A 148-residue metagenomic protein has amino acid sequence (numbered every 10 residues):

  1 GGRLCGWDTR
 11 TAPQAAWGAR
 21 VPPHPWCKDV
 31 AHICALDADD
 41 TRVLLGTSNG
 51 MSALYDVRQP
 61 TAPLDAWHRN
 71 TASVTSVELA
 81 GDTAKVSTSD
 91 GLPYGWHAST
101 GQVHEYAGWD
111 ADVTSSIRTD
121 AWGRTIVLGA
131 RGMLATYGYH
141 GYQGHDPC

Functional and structural regions predicted by a protein language model:
G1, D40, N49, T71 (+4 more regions): Residue-level signal for tight coil/turn positions that link beta-strands
G1-A31, S48-T71, G95-E105, T136-P147: Per-blade loop-tip surfaces of WD-repeat and WD-like beta-propellers in eukaryotic adaptors/scaffolds
P23-A38, T71-L79, A111-T119: Canonical WD40 repeat/beta-propeller blade segments in eukaryotic WD-repeat proteins
L36, L45, W67, V77 (+3 more regions): Generic structural signal for beta-strand residues in well-ordered domains
V43-T47, A84-T88, T125-A130, T136: Conserved beta-strand element within WD40/beta-propeller blades
T71-A98: Loop/turn-rich, solvent-exposed surfaces of beta-rich toroidal or solenoidal domains
D90-P93, G101, A111-D112, R124 (+1 more regions): Short Gly/Pro-enriched loop/turn and capping motifs at secondary-structure junctions
S115-C148: Blade-level signature of beta-propeller repeat domains, shared across WD40, Kelch, NHL, RCC1 and BNR/Asp-box propellers
